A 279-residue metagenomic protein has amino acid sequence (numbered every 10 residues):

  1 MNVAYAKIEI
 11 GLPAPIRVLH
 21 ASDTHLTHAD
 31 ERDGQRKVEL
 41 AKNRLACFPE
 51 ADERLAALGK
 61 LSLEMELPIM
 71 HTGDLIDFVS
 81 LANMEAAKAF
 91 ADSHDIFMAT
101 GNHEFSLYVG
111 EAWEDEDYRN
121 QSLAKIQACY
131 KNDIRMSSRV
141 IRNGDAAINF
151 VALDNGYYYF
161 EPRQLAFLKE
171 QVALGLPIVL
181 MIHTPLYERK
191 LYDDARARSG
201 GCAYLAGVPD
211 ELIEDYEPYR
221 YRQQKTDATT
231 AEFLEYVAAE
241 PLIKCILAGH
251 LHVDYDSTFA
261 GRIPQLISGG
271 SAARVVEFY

Functional and structural regions predicted by a protein language model:
M1-M84: N-terminal active-site segment of His-dependent metallophosphoesterases
K7-I10, S80-V179, A203-A206, D256-F278: Extended active-site neighborhood of metal-dependent phosphoesterases/phosphodiesterases
P13-R36, F105-S106, M181-L205: Short, solvent-exposed beta-strand-terminating loops
V18-H20, I69-H71, M98, L180 (+1 more regions): Residue-level marker for buried hydrophobic side chains located in beta-strands that build the well-ordered beta-sheet
S22-E53, L107-Y130, K190, R222: Acidic/histidine-rich helix-loop elements that form or flank divalent-metal/phosphate-binding sites at the catalytic
D23, G73-D74, G101-N102, H183 (+1 more regions): Active-site glycine-centered loops adjacent to acidic/histidine catalytic or metal-binding residues that shape
R44-F48, G73-D77, D154-Y159, Y219-Q224: The substrate-binding groove and active-site-proximal loops of carbohydrate-active enzymes, especially glycoside
A57-P68, N149, Y158-D256: His/acidic metal-ligating clusters that form di-metal
